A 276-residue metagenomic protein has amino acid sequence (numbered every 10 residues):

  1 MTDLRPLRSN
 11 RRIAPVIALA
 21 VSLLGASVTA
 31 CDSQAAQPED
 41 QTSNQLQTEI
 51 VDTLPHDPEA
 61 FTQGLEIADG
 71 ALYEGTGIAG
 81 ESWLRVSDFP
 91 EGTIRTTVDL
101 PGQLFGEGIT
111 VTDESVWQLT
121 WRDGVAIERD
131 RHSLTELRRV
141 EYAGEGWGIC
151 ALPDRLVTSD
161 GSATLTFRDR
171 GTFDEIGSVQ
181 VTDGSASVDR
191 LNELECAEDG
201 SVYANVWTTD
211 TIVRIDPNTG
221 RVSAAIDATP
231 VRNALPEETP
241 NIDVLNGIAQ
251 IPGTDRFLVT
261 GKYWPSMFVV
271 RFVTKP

Functional and structural regions predicted by a protein language model:
V28, D32-Q34: Bacterial signal peptide processing site
P38-E59, F89-R95: A short helix->beta-strand "capping" segment at the edge of beta-propeller domains
V51-W83, T97-T110, W147, G261-P265: Beta-strand-rich domains and repeat architectures in extracellular enzymes and scaffolds, especially beta-propellers
T53-P58, T97-G102, R138-G144, V179-V188 (+2 more regions): Surface loop/turn motifs at the tips and blade-to-blade linkers of beta-strand repeat domains
T62, L191-E193, T239-A249: Signature of short aromatic-glycine-proline-rich micro-motifs recurring in repeat-based ectodomains
I67-D69, V111-D113, A151-P153, C196-D199 (+1 more regions): Residue-level detector of Asp-centered blade-edge/turn motifs that repeat once per structural unit in beta-propeller
Y73-A79, V116-D123, T158-S162, A204-T208 (+1 more regions): Conserved beta-strand positions in repeat-built beta-propeller and related beta-rich domains
S87-G92, D130-L134, R170-F173, D216-G220 (+1 more regions): Short loop/turn segments that connect beta-strands within beta-propeller blades
